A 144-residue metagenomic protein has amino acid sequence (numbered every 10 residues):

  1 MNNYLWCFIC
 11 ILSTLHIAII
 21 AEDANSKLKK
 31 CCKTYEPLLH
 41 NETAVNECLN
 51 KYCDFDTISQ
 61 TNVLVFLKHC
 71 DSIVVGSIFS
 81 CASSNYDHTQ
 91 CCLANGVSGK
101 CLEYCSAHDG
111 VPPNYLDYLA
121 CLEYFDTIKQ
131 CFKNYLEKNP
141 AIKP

Functional and structural regions predicted by a protein language model:
N2-P144: General marker for long, soluble alpha-helical cores
